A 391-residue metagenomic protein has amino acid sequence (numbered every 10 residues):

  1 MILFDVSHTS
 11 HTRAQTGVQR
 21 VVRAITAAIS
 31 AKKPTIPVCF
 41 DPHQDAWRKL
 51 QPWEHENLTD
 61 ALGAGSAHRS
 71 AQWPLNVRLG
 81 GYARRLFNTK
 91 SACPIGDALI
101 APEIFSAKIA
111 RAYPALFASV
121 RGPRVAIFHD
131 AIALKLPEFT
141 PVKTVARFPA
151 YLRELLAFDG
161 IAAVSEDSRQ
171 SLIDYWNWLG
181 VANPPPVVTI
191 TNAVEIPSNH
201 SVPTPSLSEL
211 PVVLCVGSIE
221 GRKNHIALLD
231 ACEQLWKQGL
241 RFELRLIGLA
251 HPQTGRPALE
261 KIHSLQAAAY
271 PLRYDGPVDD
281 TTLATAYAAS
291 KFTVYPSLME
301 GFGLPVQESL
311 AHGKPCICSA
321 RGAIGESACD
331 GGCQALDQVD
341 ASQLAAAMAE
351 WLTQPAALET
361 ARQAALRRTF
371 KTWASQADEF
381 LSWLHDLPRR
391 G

Functional and structural regions predicted by a protein language model:
M1-G391: Carbohydrate transferase catalytic cores enriched for Leloir-type hexosyltransferases
